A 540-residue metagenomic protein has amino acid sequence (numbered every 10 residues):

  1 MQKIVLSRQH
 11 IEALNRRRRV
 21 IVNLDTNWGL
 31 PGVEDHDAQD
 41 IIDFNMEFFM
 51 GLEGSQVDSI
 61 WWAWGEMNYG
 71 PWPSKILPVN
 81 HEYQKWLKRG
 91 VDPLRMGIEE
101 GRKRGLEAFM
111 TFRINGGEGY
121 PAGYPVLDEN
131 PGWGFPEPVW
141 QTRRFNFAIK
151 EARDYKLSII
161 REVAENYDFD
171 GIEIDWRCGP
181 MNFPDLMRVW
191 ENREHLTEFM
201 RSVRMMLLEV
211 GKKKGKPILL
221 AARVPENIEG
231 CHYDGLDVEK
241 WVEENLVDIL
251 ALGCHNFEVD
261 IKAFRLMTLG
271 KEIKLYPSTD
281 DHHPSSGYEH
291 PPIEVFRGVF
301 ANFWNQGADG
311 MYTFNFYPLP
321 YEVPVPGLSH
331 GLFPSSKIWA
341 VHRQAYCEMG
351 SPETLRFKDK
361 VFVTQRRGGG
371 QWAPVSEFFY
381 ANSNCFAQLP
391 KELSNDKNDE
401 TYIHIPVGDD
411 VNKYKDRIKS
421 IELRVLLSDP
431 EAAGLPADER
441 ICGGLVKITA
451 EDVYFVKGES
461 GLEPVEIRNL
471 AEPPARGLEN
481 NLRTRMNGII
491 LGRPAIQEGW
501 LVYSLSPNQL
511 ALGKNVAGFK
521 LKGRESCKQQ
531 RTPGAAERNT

Functional and structural regions predicted by a protein language model:
E12-I41, Q84-E99, K103, A108-N166 (+3 more regions): Active-site-adjacent "subsite" loops/lids of carbohydrate-active enzymes
D35-S55, N80-R102, E194-S202, V259: Aromatic- and glycine-enriched glycan-recognition loops and surfaces that form the carbohydrate-binding subsites
I41-P71, E165-G171, L246-L250, F300-G310: Catalytic domains of carbohydrate-active enzymes, especially glycoside hydrolases
G54-R89, D185-L186, I261: Aromatic-lined carbohydrate-binding/catalytic grooves of carbohydrate-active enzymes
E151-K274, P284, V295, A308: Active-site neighborhood of glycoside hydrolase catalytic domains
Q306-K413, A432: Aromatic- and carboxylate-lined catalytic core of secreted/periplasmic carbohydrate-active enzymes
V411-R424, E431-G434, L512: Extended extracellular/luminal ectodomain segments enriched in beta-structured repeat modules
P430-T540: Beta-strand-rich ligand-recognition modules
